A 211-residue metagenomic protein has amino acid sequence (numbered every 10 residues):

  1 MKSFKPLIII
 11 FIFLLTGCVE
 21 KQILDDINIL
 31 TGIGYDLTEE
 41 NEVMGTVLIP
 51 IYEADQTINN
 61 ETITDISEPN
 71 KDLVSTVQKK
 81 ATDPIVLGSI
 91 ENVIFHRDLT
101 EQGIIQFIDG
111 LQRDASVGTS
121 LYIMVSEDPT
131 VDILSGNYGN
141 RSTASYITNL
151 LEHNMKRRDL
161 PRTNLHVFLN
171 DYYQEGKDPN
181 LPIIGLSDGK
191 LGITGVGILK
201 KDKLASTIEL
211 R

Functional and structural regions predicted by a protein language model:
K2-I9, F13, G17-R211: Membrane-proximal alpha-helical signals and transmembrane carboxylates
